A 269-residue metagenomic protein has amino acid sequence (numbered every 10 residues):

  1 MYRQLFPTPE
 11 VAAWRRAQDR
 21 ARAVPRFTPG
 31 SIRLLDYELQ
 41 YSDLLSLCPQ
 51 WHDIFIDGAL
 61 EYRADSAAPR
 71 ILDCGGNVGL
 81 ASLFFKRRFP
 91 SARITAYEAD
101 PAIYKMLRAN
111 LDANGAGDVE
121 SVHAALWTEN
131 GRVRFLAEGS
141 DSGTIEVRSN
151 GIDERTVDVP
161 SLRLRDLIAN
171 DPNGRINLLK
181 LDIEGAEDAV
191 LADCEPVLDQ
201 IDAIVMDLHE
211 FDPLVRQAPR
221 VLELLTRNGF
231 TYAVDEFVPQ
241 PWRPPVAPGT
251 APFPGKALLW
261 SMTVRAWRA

Functional and structural regions predicted by a protein language model:
M1-A269: Phosphate/nucleotide-binding beta-alpha loop and adjacent structural elements of enzyme active sites
